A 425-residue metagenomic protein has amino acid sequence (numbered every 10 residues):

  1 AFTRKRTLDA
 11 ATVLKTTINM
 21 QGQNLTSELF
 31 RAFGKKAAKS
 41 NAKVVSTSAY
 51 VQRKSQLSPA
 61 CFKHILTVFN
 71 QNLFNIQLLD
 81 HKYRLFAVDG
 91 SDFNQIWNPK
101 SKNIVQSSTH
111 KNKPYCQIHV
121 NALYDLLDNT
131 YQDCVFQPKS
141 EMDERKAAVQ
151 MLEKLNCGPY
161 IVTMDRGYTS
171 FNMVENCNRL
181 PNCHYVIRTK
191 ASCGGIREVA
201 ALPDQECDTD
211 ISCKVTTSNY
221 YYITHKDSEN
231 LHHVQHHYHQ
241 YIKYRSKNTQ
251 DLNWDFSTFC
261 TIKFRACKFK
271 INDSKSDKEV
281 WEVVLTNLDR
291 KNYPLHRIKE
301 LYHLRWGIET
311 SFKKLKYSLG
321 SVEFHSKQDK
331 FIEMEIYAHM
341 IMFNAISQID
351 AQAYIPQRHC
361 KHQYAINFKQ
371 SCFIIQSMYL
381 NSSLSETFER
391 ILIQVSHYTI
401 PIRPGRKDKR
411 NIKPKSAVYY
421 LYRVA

Functional and structural regions predicted by a protein language model:
A1-Q23, S27-L29, S40, V45 (+7 more regions): Single, function-defining residue in the core of a domain
A60-N72: Short Lys/Arg-enriched helix C-cap and helix-to-coil transition segments that create basic nucleic-acid-contact patches
F69-Q71, K100-T109: Short acidic (Asp/Glu) patches
L73-Q77: Alpha-helical solenoid repeats of the armadillo/HEAT superfamily in eukaryotic scaffolding/adaptor proteins
R84-F86: Conserved beta-strand elements of the Class I
